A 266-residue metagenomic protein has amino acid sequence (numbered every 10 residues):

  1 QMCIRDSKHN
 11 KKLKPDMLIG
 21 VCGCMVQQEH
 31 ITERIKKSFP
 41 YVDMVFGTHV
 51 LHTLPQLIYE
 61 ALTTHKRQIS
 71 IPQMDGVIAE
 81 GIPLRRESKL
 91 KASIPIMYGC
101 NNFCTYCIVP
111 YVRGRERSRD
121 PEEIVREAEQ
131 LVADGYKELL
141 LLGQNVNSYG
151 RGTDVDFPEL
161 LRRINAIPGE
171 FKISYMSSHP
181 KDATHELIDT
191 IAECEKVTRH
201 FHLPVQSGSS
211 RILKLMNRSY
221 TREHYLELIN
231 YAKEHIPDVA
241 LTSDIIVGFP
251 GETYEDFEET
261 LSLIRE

Functional and structural regions predicted by a protein language model:
Q1, R5-Y149, E186, F201 (+2 more regions): Proteins enriched for Cys/Gly/acidic motifs involved in redox and nucleic-acid/cofactor modification
S7, I71-G81, P110-V112, I173-A183 (+2 more regions): Short charge-dense sequence patches
D16-V21, H30, A133-Y254: Conserved SAM/AdoMet-binding glycine-rich loop
K36-H52, P158-E170, E193-R199, E259-R265: Structural recognition of alpha->loop->beta junctions
